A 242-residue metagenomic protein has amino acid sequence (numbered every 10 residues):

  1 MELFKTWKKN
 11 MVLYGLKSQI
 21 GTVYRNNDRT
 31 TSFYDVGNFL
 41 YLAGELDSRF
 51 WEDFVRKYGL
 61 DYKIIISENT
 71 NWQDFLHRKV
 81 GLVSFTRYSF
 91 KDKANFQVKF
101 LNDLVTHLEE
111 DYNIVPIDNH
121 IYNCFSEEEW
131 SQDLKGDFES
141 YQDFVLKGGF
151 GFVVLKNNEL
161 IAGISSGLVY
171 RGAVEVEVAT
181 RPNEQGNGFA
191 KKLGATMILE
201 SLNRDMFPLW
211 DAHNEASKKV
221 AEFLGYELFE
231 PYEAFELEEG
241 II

Functional and structural regions predicted by a protein language model:
L13-D35, G149-I164: Conserved beta-hairpin
I20-N123, F235: Acyl-donor-binding surface of acyltransferase catalytic domains
R49-D53, G186-E200, K219, F223: Conserved acetyl-CoA-binding loop-helix of GNAT-fold acetyltransferases
G59-T70, S201-H213: Conserved GNAT acetyl-CoA-binding A-motif
W72-V83, H213-P231: Conserved active-site alpha-helix within GNAT-family acetyltransferase domains
D92, F96-Q97, F223-I242: Terminal substrate-recognition subdomain of acyl/acetyltransferases
V98-V169: Flexible, substrate/cofactor-facing loop regions flanked by secondary structure within enzyme catalytic domains
N157, A173, V178-K192: Conserved glycine-rich acetyl-CoA-binding loop
